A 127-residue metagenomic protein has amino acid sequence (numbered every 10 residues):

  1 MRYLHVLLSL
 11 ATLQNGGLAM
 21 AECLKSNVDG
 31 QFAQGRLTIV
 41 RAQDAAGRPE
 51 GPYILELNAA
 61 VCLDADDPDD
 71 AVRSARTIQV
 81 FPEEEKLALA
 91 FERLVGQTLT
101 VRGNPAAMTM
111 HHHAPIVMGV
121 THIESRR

Functional and structural regions predicted by a protein language model:
M1-L4: Positively charged n-region of N-terminal signal peptides that target proteins for export
L8-S9, L18-A19: Cleavable N-terminal signal peptides
Q14-G16: N-terminal signal peptide c-region/cleavage motif recognized by signal peptidases
A19-D29: Short boundary/loop segments of OB/S1/cold-shock single-stranded nucleic-acid-binding domains
N27-G51, V61: Structural detector for short beta-strands of small beta-barrel domains
D66-A90: Beta-strand/loop nucleic-acid-binding surfaces
K86-V101: Short nucleic-acid-contacting surface segments enriched for D/E, G, S/T with interspersed K/R
M108-R127: OB-fold/S1-family single-stranded nucleic acid-binding modules
